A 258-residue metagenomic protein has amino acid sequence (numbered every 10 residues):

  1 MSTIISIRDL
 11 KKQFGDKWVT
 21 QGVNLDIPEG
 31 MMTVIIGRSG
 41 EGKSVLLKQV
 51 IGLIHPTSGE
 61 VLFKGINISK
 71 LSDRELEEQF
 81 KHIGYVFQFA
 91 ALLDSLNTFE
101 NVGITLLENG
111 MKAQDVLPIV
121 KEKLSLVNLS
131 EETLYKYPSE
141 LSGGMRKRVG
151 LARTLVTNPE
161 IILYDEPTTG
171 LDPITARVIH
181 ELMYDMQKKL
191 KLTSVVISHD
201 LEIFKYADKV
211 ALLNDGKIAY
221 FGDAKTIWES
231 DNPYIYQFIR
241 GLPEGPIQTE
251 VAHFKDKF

Functional and structural regions predicted by a protein language model:
I51: Helix-to-loop junction immediately C-terminal to a conserved catalytic motif
G59-N67: Conserved ABC transporter NBD signature motif
I66-N67, Q114-E132: Conserved ABC ATPase "signature" region
Y137-L141, M145: Conserved ABC ATPase signature
N158: Conserved catalytic motifs of ABC-family nucleotide-binding domains
I162-D165: Catalytic Walker B motif of ABC-type/P-loop ATPase nucleotide-binding domains
